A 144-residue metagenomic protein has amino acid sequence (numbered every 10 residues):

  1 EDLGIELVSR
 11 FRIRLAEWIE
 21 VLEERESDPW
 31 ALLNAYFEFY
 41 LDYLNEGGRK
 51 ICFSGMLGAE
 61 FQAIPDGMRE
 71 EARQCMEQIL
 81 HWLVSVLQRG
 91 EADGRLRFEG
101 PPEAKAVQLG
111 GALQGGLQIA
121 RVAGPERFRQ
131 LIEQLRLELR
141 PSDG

Functional and structural regions predicted by a protein language model:
E1-G4: Short amphipathic alpha-helical segment with a characteristic S/N-K-E followed by hydrophobic residues
E6, R10, E20-K50, P102-L109: Hydrophobic alpha-helical connector segments
L7-L15, L83: Generic hydrophobic, amphipathic alpha-helix propensity
A31, A35-Y43, E77-D93, Q108 (+1 more regions): C-terminal peripheral helix-coil segments that are non-catalytic and often amphipathic
A31-L32, E46-G67: Amphipathic alpha-helical segments used for helix-helix packing
